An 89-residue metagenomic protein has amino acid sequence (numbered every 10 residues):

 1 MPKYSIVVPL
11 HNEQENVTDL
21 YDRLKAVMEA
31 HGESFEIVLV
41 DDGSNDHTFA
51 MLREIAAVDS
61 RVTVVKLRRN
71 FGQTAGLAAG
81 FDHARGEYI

Functional and structural regions predicted by a protein language model:
M1-I89: Structured catalytic core of nucleotide-sugar glycosyltransferases
